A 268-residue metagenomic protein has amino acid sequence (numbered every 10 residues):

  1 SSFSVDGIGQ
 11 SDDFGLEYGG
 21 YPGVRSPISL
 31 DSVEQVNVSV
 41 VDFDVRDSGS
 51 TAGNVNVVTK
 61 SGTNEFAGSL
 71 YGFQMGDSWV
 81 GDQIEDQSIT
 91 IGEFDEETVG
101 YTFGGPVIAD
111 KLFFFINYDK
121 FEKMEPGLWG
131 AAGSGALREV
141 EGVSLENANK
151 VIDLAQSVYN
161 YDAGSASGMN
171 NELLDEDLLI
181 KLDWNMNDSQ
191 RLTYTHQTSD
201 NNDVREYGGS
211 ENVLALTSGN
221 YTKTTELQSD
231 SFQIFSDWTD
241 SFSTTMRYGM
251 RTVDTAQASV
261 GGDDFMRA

Functional and structural regions predicted by a protein language model:
S1, S32, G62-F66, D110-F114 (+3 more regions): Outer-envelope beta-barrel architecture signal
S1-D31, V40-G72: Flexible, glycine/serine/threonine-rich loop segments and coil->beta-strand junctions that form periplasmic-facing
G7, L174, N187-A268: Replace "related TpsB outer-membrane translocases also match" with "some related outer-membrane beta-barrels such as
Y21-P22, D86-I89, G164-G168, A215-Y221 (+1 more regions): Extracellular loop and loop/strand-boundary signature of outer-membrane beta-barrel proteins
S32, T51-G53, E97-Y101, E176-I180 (+2 more regions): Hydrophobic, lipid-facing positions within transmembrane beta-strands of outer-membrane proteins
V40, T59, G105-V107, W184-M186 (+1 more regions): Residue-level signature of outer-membrane beta-barrel architecture
D47-G49, I91-E96, N170-L174, M186 (+1 more regions): Short sequence motifs at beta-strands and strand-loop junctions characteristic of Gram-negative outer-membrane
L70-G76, I116-K120, Y194-T198, M246-M250: Transmembrane beta-barrel strands of outer-membrane/channel proteins
